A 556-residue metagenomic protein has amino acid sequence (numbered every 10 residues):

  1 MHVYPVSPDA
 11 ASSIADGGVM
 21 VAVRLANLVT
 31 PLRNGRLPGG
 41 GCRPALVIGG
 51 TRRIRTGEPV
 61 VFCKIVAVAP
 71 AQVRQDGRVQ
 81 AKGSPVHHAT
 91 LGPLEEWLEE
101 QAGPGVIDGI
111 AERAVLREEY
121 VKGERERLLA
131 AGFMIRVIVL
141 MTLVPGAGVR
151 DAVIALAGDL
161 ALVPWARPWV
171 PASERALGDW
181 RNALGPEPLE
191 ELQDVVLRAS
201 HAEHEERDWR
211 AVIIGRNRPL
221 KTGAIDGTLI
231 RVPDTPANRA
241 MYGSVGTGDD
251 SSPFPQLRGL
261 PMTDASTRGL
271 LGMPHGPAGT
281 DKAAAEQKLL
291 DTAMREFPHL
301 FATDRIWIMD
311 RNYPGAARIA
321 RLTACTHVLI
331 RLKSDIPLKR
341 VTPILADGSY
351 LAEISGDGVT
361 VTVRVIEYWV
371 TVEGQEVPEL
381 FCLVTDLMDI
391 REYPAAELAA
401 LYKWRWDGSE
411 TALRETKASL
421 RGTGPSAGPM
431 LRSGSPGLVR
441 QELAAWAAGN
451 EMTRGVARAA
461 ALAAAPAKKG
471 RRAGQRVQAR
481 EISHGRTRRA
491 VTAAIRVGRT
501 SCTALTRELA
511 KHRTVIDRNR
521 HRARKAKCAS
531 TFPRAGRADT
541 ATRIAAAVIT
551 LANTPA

Functional and structural regions predicted by a protein language model:
H2-I65: Structured alpha/beta reader/binder surfaces that contact nucleic acids or chromatin modification marks
R55-A155, N182-L184, E191-L192, S200 (+4 more regions): Single, function-defining residue in the core of a domain
L160-W165: Blade-loop segments of beta-propeller domains
A166-A183: Major-groove recognition helix of helix-turn-helix-like DNA-binding domains
L177, G223-A224: Nucleic-acid-interacting cores, centered on viral/eukaryotic replication and modification enzymes
P186, A211, G215: Extended, highly charged
H204-R210: A short, well-structured juxtamembrane/interface segment
A240-G246: Short Pro/Gly-enriched beta-strand edge/turn motifs at strand-loop
